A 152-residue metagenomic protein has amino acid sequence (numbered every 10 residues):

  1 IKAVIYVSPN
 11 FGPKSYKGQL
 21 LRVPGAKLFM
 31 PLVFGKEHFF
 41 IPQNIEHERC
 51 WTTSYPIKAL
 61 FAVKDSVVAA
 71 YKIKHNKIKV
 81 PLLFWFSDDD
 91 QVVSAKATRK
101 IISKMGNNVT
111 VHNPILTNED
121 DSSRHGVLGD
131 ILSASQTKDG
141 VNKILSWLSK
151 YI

Functional and structural regions predicted by a protein language model:
I1-K2: Membrane-embedded segments
I5, L83-W85, H112: Hydrophobic/aromatic beta-strand patches that form the interior of the parallel beta-sheet core in alpha/beta enzyme
I5-Y16: Active-site nucleophile loop of the alpha/beta-hydrolase fold
K27-Y55: A structural motif
I57-K74: Active-site nucleophile elbow and catalytic-triad environment of alpha/beta-hydrolase enzymes
I78, L83-F86, D90: Short beta-strand/loop motif that positions the catalytic acidic residue of the alpha/beta-hydrolase fold
V80, V93-K104, N113-L116: Short alpha-helix in the alpha/beta-hydrolase fold that links the catalytic acid
H112-I152: Catalytic active-site module of serine/aspartate enzymes centered on a nucleophile-bearing elbow/loop
